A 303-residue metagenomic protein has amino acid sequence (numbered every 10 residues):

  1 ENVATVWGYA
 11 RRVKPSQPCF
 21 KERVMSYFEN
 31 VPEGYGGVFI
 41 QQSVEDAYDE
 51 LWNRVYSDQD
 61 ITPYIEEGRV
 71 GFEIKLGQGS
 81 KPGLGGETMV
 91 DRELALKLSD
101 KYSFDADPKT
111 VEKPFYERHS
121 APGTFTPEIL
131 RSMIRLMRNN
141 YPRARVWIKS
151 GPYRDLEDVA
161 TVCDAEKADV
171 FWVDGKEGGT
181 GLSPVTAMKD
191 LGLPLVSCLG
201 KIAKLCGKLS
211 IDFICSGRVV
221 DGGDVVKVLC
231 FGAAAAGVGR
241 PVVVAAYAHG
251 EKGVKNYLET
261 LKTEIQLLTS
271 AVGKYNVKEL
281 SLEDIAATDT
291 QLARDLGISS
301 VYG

Functional and structural regions predicted by a protein language model:
E1-L136, N140-C163: Active-site-facing alpha/beta catalytic cores
E1-T5, A233, E279: Conserved phosphate/anionic-ligand binding catalytic regions in large, soluble enzymes, centered on
A10, L76, G175, R240 (+1 more regions): Residues that line or immediately flank small-molecule/substrate-binding pockets and catalytic motifs
K14-S16, G181, A246, A287: Short secondary-structure boundary/hinge segments and terminal tails
Y27-Y48, V196-G207, T260-A271, G303: Short, basic, helix/turn surface patches
F39-T62, G207-S216, V220, V272-I285: Electropositive, surface-exposed helix/loop patches at the edges of structured domains that serve as adaptable
F115-K262: Glycine-rich phosphate/ribose-binding loops and adjacent secondary-structure elements that form binding surfaces
V242, H249-G303: C-terminal extensions of enzymes
